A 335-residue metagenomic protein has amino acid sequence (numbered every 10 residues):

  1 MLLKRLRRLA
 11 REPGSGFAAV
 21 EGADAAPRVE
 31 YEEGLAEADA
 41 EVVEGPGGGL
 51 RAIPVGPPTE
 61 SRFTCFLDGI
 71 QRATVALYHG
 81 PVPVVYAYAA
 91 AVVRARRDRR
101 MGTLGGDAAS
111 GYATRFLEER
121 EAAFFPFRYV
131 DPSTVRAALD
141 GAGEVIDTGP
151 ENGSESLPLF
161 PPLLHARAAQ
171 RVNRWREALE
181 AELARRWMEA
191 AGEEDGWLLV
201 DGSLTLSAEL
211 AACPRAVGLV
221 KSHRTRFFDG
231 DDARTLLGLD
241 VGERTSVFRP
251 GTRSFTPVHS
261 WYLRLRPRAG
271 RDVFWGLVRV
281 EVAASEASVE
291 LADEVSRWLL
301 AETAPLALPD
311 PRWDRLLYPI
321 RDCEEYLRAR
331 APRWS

Functional and structural regions predicted by a protein language model:
L2-P58, R62, V75-H79, M101-S335: Long, contiguous domain-sized segments
R51, V85-Y86: Hydrophobic core positions in small helical hairpin nucleic-acid-binding modules
C65-L67: Short hydrophobic beta-strand that contains or immediately precedes a catalytic carboxylate
G69-Q71, A90: Short glycine-rich, polar/acidic loop-and-turn segments at beta strand-coil junctions
Q71, P83-V84: Active-site-adjacent structural elements in enzyme catalytic domains
Y86-V93: Short secondary-structure subsegments characteristic of cysteine-rich extracellular domains
A95-R97: Phox homology (PX) phosphoinositide-binding domain
